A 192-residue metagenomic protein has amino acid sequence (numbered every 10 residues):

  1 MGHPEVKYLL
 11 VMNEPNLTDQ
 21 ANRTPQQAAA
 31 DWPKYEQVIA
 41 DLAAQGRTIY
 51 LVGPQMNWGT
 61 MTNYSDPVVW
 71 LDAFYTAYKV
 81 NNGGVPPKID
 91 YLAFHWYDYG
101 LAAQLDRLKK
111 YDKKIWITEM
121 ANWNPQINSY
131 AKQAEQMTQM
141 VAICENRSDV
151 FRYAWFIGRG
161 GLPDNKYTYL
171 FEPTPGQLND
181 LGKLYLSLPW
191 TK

Functional and structural regions predicted by a protein language model:
M1, A28-A40, L71-Y75, L101-D106 (+2 more regions): Generic structural signal for well-ordered alpha-helices, preferentially at hydrophobic/aromatic core positions
M1-Y64, K113, N122, F156 (+1 more regions): Substrate-binding cleft and catalytic face of glycoside hydrolase catalytic domains, especially the flexible beta-alpha
V6-K7, V11-N13, W70-P125, F156: Aromatic- and acid-rich polysaccharide-binding/catalytic face of secreted or lumenal carbohydrate-active enzymes
T18-N22, T60-Y64, G100-Q104, N124-S129 (+1 more regions): Extracytoplasmic/secreted cell-surface and envelope-processing proteins
R23-D31, T62-W70, N128-Q136, E172-Q177: Alpha-helix N-cap and loop-to-helix initiation/capping positions
Q37-I49, N81-K88, I143-V150, S187-K192: A structural motif corresponding to the C-terminal end of an alpha-helix and its immediate exit/capping segment
Y50-F74, H95-G100: Basic- and aromatic-lined ligand-binding clefts that recognize polyanionic substrates
I127, I143, R147-K192: Aromatic-rich peripheral "rim/lid" segments of glycoside hydrolase catalytic domains that contact and position glycan
